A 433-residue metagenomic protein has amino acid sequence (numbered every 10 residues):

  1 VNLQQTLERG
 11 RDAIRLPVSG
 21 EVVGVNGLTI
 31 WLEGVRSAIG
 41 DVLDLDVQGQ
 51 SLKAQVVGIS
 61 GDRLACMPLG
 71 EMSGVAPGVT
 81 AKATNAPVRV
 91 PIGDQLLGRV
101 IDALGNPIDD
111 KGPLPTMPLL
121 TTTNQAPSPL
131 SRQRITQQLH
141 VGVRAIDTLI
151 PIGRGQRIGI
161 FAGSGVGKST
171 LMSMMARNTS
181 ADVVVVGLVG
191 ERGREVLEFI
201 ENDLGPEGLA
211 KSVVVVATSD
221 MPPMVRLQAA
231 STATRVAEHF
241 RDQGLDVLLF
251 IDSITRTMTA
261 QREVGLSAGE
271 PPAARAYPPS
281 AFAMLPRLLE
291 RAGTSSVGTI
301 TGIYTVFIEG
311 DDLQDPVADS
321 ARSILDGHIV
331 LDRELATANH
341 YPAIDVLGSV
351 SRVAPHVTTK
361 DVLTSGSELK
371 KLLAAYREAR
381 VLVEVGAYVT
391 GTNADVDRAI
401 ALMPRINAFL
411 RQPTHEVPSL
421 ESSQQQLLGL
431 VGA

Functional and structural regions predicted by a protein language model:
V1-R15, E21-V141: Acidic-enriched and Gly/Ser
D12, S19, L32, G70 (+11 more regions): A residue-level detector for conformationally permissive "hinge/kink" positions
V18, N26, I39, L96 (+7 more regions): A generic structural signal for well-ordered coil/turn residues at beta-strand boundaries that shape enzyme active-site
E21, L28, D94, R99 (+7 more regions): Gly/Ser/Thr-rich helix-start
S37, D44-V47, V57-S60, M67-E71 (+14 more regions): Surface-exposed beta-strand edges and their flanking turn/coil or helix-capping segments
T148-L149, G155-A433: P-loop NTPase catalytic core
